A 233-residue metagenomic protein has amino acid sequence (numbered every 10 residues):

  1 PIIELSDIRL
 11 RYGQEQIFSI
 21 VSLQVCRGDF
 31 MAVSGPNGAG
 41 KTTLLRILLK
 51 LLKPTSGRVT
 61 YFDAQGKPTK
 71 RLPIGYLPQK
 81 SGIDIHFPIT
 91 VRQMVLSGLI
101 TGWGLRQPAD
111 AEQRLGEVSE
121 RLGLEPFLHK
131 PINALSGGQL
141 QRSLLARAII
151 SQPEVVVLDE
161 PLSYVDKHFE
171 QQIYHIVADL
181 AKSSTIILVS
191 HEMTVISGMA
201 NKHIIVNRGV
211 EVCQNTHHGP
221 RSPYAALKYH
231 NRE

Functional and structural regions predicted by a protein language model:
S34-P36: The feature captures the beta-strand-to-loop junction immediately N-terminal to the Walker
L49: Helix-to-loop junction immediately C-terminal to a conserved catalytic motif
G57-I74: Conserved ABC transporter NBD signature motif
A109-F127: Conserved ABC ATPase "signature" region
P131-L135, Q139: Conserved ABC ATPase signature
V156-E160: Catalytic Walker B motif of ABC-type/P-loop ATPase nucleotide-binding domains
R208-E233: Conserved beta-strand-loop-alpha-helix hinge in the C-terminal portion of ABC ATPase nucleotide-binding domains
